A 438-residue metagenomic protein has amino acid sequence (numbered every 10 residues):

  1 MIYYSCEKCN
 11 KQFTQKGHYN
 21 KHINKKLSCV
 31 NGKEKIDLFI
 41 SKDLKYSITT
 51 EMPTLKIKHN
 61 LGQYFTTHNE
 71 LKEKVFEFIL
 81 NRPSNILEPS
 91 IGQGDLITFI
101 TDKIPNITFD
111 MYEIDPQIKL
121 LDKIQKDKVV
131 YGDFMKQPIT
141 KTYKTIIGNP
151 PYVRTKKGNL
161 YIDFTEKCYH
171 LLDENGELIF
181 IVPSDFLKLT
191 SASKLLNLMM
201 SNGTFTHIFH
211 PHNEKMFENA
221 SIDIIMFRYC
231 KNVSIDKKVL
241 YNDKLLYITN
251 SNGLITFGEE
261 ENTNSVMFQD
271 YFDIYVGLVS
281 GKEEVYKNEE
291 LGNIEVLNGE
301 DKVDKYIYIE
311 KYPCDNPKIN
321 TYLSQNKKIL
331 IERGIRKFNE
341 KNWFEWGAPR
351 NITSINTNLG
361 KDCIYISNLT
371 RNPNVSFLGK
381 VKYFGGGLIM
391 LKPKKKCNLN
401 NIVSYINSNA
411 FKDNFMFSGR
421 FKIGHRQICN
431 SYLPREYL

Functional and structural regions predicted by a protein language model:
M1-K8, Q12-D37: C-terminal recognition-helix end and immediately following basic linker of small zinc-binding "finger" domains
L38-K56: N-terminal, positively charged/glycine-rich alpha-helical extensions of SAM-dependent methyltransferases
P53-L61, F65-F78, S84, S90-T108 (+1 more regions): Signature of N6-adenine DNA methyltransferases within the class I
I147, Y365-I366, M390: Structural motif
I181, L391-K392: Conserved beta-strand segments of the P-loop GTPase G domain that flank and frequently precede/overlap
E218, I225-Y365, R371-N372, K380 (+1 more regions): C-terminal substrate-recognition regions of SAM-dependent nucleic acid methyltransferases
L323, G387-L388: Glycine- and aromatic-enriched periplasmic loops at the membrane-periplasm interface of multi-pass inner-membrane
S376-G386: Substrate-recognition/cap regions that form aromatic- and gly/pro-loop-enriched pockets for small-molecule ligands
